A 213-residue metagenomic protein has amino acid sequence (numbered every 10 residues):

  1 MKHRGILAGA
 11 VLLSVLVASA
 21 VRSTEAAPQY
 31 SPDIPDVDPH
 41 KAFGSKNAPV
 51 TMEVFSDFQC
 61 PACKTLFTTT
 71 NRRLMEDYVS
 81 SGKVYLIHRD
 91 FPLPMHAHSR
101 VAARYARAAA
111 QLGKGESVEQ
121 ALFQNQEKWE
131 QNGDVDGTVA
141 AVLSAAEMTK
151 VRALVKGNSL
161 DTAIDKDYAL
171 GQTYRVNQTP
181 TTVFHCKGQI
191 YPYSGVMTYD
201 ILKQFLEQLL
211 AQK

Functional and structural regions predicted by a protein language model:
K2-G5, A27, A140-K213: C-terminal cap of thioredoxin/glutaredoxin-like
G9-A18: Bacterial N-terminal signal peptides
V17-Q29: Bacterial Sec-dependent signal peptides at the C-terminal "C-region" and cleavage site
D33-T51, Y78: A short beta-strand-turn-helix
V37-D38, T70-R72, A169: Alpha-helical scaffolding within the catalytic cores of extracellular/periplasmic polymer-degrading hydrolases
A48, S56-V142, N177, Q208-Q212: Structural alpha/beta surface segment adjacent to cysteine/selenocysteine redox centers across thiol/disulfide enzymes
M52, C60, T182: Conserved S/T- and glycine-rich ATP-binding loop of Class I adenylate-forming
